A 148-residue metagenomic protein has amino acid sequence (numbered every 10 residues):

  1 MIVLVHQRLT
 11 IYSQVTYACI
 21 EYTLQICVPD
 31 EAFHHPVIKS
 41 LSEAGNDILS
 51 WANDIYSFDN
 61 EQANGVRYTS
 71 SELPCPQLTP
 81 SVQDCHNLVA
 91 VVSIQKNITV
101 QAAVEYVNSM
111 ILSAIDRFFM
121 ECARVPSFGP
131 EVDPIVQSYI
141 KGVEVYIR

Functional and structural regions predicted by a protein language model:
M1-R148: Alpha-helical, largely C-terminal catalytic domains that coordinate divalent metal ions via clustered Asp/Glu/His
